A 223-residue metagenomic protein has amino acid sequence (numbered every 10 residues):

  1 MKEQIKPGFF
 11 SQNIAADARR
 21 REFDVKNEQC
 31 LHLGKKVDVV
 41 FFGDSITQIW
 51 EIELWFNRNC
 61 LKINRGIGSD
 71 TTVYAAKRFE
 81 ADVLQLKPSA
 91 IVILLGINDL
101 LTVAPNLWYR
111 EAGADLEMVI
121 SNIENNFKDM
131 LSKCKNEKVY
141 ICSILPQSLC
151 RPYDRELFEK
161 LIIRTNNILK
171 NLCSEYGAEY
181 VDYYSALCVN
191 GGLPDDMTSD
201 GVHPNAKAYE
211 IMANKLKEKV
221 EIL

Functional and structural regions predicted by a protein language model:
M1-F42, T47-I52, F56-R58, Q85-S89 (+5 more regions): N-terminal secretory targeting modules
H32, G68, N205, Y209: Aromatic-acidic/polar surface patches that form glycan- and anion
S45, I67, I97: Active-site metal-binding loops of divalent metal-dependent hydrolases
Q48-W50, T71-V73, D99-V103: Short active-site-adjacent helix-start/loop capping segments
W50, L54, T71, G201 (+1 more regions): Solvent-exposed, flexible loop/coil residues
R58-L61, A76-L223: Alpha-helical cap/lid subdomain in secreted, periplasmic, or secretory-pathway luminal O-acyl-processing enzymes
L61-Y74: A short beta-strand-loop structural module common to alpha/beta enzyme folds
